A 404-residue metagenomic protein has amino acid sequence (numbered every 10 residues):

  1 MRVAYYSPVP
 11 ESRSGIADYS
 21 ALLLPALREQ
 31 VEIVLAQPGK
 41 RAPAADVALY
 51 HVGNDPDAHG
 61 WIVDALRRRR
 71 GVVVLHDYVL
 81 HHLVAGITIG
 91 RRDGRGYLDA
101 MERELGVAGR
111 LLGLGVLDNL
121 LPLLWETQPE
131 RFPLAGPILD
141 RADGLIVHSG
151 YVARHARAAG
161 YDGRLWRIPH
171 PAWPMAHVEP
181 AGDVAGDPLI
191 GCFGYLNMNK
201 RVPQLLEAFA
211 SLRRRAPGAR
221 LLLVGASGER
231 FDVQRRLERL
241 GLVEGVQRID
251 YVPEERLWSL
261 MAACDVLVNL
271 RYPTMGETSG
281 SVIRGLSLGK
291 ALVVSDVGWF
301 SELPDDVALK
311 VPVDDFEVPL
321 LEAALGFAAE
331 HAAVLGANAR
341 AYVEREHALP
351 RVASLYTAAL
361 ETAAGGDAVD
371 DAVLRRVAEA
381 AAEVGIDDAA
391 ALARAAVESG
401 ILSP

Functional and structural regions predicted by a protein language model:
L98-G144: Membrane-proximal helix-turn-helix segments that form the acceptor-binding/catalytic region of lipid-linked
L124-R164, A172-P174: A short, active-site helix/loop in glycosyltransferases that binds the activated sugar's phosphate group
D143, M261-G276, K290: Acidic donor-binding loop of glycosyltransferase active sites
D183-K200, L206-F209: Conserved donor-binding/catalytic core segment of Leloir-type glycosyltransferases
F193, R220-V233: Glycosyltransferase donor-sugar binding loop
V233-V252: Nucleotide-activated donor-binding/catalytic signature segment of Leloir-type glycosyltransferases, i.e., the conserved
S301-G326: Change "using UDP/GDP/dTDP sugars" to "using nucleotide sugars
R340-R345, L349-P404: C-terminal amphipathic helix plus adjacent low-complexity, charged tail appended to glycosyltransferase catalytic
